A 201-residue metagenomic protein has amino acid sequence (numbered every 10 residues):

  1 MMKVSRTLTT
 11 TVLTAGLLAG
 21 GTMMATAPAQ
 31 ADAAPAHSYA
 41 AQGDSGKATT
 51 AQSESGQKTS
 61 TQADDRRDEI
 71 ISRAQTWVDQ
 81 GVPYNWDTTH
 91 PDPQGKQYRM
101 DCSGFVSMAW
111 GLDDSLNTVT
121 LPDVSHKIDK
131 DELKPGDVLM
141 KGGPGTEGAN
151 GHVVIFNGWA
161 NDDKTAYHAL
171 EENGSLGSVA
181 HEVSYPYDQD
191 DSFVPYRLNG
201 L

Functional and structural regions predicted by a protein language model:
M2-T11, G21-A33, S125-I128, V153-L201: Aromatic- and glycine-rich peptidoglycan recognition patches
G20-K58: C-terminal region of N-terminal signal peptides and the immediate post-cleavage residues of exported proteins
G46-S103: N-terminal capping segments
D64-I71, Y84, K134, L170-N173 (+1 more regions): Extracytoplasmic low-complexity repetitive segments enriched in small/polar residues
P83-P135, K141: Catalytic cysteine-centered active-site loop
G104-F105, D137-K141, V153-I155, H168-L170: Structural recognition of the beta-strand scaffold that forms the well-ordered cores of secreted hydrolase catalytic
P144-A149: Short, charged beta-turn/beta-strand-edge "cap" motif at the junction between a beta-strand and an adjacent loop
